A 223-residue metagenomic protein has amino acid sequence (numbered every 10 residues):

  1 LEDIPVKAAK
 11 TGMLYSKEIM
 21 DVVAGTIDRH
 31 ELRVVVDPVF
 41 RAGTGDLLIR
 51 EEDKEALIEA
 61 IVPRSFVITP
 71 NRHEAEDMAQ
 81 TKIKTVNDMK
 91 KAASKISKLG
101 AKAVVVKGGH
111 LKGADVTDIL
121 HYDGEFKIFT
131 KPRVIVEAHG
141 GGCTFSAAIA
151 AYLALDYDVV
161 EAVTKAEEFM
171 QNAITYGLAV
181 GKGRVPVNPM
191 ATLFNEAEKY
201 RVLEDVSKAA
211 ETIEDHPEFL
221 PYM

Functional and structural regions predicted by a protein language model:
L1-L48, P189-L193: Conserved N-terminal subdomain of the carbohydrate kinase-like
Y15, F40, E74, H110 (+1 more regions): Active-site-proximal loop/turn and secondary-structure-junction residues that shape catalytic pockets, frequently
E51-F126, V136: Conserved phosphate/ATP/ADP-binding segment of small-molecule kinases
E76-D77, A138-V159: Short, small-residue alpha-helix embedded
K82-M89, A154-T164: Short, charged, surface-exposed loops that flank catalytic or proteolytic processing sites
K131-A138: A short glycine/serine-rich beta->alpha loop
E161-M223: Charged C-terminal helix
